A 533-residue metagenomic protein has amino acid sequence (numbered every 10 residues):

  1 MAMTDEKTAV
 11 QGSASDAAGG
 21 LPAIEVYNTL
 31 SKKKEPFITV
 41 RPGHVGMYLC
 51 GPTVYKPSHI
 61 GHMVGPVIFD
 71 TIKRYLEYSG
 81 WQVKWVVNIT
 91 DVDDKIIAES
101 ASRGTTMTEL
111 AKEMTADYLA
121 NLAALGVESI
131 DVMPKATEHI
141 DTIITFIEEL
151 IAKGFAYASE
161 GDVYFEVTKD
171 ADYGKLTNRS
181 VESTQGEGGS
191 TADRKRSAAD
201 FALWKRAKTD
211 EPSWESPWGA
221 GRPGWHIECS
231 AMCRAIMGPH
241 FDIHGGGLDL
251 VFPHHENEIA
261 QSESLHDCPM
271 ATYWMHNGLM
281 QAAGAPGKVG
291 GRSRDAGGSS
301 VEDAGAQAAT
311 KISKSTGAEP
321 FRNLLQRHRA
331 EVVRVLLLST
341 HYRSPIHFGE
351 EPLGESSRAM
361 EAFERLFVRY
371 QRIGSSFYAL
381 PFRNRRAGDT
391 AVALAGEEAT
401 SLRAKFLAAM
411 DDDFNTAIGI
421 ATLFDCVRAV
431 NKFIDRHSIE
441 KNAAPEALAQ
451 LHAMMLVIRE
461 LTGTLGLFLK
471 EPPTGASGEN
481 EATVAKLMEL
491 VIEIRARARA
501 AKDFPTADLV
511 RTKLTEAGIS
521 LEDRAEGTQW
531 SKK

Functional and structural regions predicted by a protein language model:
A2-A14, A18, A283, A308-K533: Structural preference for alpha-helix termini/caps and helix-kink/transition segments
A2-Y55, P66, D70, D141-I373: Alpha-helical recognition segments enriched in aromatics with Gly/Pro capping that present substrate-recognition
L21, S31-K34, V40-E128, W530: N-terminal, positively charged nucleic-acid-binding surface of large information/translation enzymes
E77, A123, I151-A152, M275 (+1 more regions): Alpha-helix C-terminal capping/helix-coil junction sites
W81, F155, I519: Short phosphate-binding/catalytic loops that engage adenosine nucleotides
I89-D94, T115-Y118, E128-I143, G161-D170: Short, glycine/charge-rich beta-strand/loop segments that flank catalytic centers and engage negatively charged groups
S100-M107, D131-T137, G219, G247: The substrate-binding groove and active-site-proximal loops of carbohydrate-active enzymes, especially glycoside
